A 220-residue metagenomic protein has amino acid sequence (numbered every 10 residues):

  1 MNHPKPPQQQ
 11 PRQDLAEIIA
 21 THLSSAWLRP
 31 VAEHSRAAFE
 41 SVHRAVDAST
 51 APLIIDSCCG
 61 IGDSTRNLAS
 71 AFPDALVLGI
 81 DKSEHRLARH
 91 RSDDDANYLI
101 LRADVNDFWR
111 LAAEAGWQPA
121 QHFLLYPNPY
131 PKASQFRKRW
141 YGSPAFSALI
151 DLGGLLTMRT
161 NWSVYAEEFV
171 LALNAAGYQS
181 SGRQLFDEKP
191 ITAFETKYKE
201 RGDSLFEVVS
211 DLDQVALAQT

Functional and structural regions predicted by a protein language model:
M1-L53, D63-N67: S-adenosyl-L-methionine
S57, I80: Conserved beta-strand/loop positions that form the S-adenosyl-L-methionine
C58-G62: Class I SAM-dependent methyltransferase "Motif I" SAM/SAH-binding loop
S83: Conserved SAM/SAH-binding beta-strand->alpha-helix loop
S92-G116: S-adenosyl-L-methionine
R137-A145: Charged helix-capping and loop-helix junction motifs
L152-T160: Conserved beta-strand signature within the Rossmann-like core of class I S-adenosyl-L-methionine
Y165-A172, A176-T220: Class I S-adenosyl-L-methionine
